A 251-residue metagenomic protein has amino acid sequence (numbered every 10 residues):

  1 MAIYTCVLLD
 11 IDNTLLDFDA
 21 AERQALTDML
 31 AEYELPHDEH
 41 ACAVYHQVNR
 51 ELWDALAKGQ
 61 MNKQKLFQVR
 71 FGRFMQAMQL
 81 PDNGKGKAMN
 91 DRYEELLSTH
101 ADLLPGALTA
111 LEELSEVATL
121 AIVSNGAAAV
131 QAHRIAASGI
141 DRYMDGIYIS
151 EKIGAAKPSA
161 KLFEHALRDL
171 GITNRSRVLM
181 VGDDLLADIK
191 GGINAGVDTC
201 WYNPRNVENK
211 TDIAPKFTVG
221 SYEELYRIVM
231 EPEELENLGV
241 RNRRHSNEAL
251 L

Functional and structural regions predicted by a protein language model:
M1-V7, A20, L108, E112 (+1 more regions): Asp-based, Mg2+/Mn2+-dependent phosphohydrolase catalytic module
A2-P105: N-terminal helical cap/lid subdomain that shapes the substrate entry/recognition surface in HAD-like hydrolases
D28-E32, A110-V117: A short, Lys/Arg-enriched amphipathic alpha-helix followed by its capping loop at the start of a domain
V48, E116-V117, Y143: Structured helix-beta-strand junction loops
L96-H100, N125, A156: Transmembrane alpha-helical core positions of polytopic small-molecule transporters
T119-L120, D198: Residue-level detector of anion-binding/catalytic polar loops
